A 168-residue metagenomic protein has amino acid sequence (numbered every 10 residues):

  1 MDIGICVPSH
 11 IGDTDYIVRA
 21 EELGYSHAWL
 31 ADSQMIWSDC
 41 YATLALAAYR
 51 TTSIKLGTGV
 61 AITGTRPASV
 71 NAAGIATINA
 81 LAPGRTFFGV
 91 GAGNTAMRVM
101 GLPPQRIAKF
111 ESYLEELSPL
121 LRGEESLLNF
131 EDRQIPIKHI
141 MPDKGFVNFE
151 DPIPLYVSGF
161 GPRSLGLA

Functional and structural regions predicted by a protein language model:
M1-G59: N-terminal beta1-alpha1-beta2 module of alpha/beta enzyme domains
M1-I11, A61-A68, P152-G159: Active-site mouth loops of central-metabolism enzymes
S9, I36, P67, R106-F110: Residue-level preference for long, well-ordered alpha-helices that form the structural scaffold of enzyme catalytic
Y16, A72, A76-L167: Internal, glycine-rich beta/alpha segment that forms the wall or movable "lid" of small-molecule/cofactor binding
L23, S38-A42, R66, V70-A73 (+1 more regions): Generic alpha-helix structural propensity
A31-M35, G59-T63, G101, Q105 (+1 more regions): Conserved short-loop catalytic and cofactor-binding motifs
Q34-M35, V60-S69, A92-A96: Acidic, glycine-rich active-site loops and adjacent beta-strand->loop/helix elements that engage anionic groups
Y41-S53, S69-I75, G101-P103: Glycine-rich loop at the start of a catalytic domain that most often binds anionic cofactors/ligands
